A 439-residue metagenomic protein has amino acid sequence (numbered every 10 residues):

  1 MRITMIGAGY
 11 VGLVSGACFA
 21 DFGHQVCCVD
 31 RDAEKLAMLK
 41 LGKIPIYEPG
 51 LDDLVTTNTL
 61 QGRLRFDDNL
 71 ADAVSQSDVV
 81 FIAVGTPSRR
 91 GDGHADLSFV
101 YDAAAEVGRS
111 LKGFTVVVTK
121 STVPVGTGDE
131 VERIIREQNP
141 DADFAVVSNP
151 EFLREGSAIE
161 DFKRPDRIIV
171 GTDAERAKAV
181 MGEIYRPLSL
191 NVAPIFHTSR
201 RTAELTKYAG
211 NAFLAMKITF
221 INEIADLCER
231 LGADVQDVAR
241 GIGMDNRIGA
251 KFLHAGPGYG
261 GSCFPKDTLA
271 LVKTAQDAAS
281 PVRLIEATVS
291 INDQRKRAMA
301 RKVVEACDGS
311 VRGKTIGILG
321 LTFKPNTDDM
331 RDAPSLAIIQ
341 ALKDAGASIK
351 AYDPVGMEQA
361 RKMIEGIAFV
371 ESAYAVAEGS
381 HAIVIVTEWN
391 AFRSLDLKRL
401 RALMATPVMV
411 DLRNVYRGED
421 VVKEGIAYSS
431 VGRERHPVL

Functional and structural regions predicted by a protein language model:
M1-L439: Structural/interface elements that position substrates and couple domains in central-metabolism enzymes
